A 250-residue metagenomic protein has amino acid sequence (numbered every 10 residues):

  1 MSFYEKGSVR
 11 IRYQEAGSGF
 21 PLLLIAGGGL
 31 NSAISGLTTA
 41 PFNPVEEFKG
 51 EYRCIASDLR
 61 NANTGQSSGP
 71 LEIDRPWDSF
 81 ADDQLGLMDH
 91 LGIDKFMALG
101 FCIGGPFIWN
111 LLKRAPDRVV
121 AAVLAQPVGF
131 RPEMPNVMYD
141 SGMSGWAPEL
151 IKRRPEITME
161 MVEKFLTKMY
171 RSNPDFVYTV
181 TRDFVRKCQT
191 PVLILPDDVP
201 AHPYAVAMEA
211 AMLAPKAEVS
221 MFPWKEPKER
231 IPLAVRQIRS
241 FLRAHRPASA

Functional and structural regions predicted by a protein language model:
G7-S67: Conserved HGGG/HGGXW glycine-rich cap/lid loop of the alpha/beta-hydrolase fold
A40-E46, A56-F96: Active-site loop/oxyanion-hole signature of alpha/beta-hydrolase fold enzymes
D58-A62, V128, P223-K225: Short beta-to-alpha linker loops that shape the active-site pocket of alpha/beta-hydrolase fold enzymes
D94-F130: Conserved hydrolase catalytic core segment
P132-C188: The alpha/beta-hydrolase serine catalytic core
C188, I194-P196: Short beta-strand/loop motif that positions the catalytic acidic residue of the alpha/beta-hydrolase fold
P200-V206: Conserved alpha/beta-hydrolase "acid-adjacent" motif
A217-A250: Catalytic active-site module of serine/aspartate enzymes centered on a nucleophile-bearing elbow/loop
